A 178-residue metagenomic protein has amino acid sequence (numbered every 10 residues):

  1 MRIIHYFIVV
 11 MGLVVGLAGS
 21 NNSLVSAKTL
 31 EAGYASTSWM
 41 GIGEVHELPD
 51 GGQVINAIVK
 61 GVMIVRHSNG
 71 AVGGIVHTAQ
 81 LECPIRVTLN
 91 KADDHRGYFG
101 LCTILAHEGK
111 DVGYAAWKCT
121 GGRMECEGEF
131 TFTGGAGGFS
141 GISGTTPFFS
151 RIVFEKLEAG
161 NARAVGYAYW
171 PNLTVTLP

Functional and structural regions predicted by a protein language model:
M1-V9: Bacterial N-terminal signal peptides that target proteins for export
R2-I3, A18-G19, K91, E108: Intrinsic disorder/low-complexity signature
I4, S23-L24: Residue-level detector of intrinsically disordered/flexible regions characterized by low predicted structural confidence
I8-G19: Bacterial N-terminal signal peptides
L24-P178: Beta-strand-enriched cores of mature, soluble protein domains
